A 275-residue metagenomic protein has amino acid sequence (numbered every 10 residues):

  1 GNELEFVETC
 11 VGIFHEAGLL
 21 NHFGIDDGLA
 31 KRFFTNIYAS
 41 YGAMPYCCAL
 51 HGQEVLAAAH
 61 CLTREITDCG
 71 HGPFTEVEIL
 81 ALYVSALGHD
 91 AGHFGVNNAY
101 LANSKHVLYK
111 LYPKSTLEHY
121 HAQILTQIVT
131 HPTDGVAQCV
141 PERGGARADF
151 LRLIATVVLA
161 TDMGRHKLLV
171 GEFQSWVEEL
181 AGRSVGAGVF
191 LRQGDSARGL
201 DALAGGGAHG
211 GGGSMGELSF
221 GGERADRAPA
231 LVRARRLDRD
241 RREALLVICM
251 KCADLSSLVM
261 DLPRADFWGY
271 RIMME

Functional and structural regions predicted by a protein language model:
G1-N21, Y46-C47, C61-E76, V84-E275: Divalent metal-dependent phosphate-bond-processing catalytic cores, especially two-metal-ion Mg2+/Mn2+ enzymes that act
L20-R32: Reverse-transcriptase-like RNA-dependent polymerase core
L29, F33, H51-E54, A58 (+1 more regions): Amphipathic, well-ordered alpha-helical segments in soluble domains
K31-Q53, I66, V107-L111: Active-site flanking loop/helix segments enriched in acidic
L80: "…together with the soluble PPM/PP2C metallo-phosphatase catalytic core" -> "…together with the soluble PPM/PP2C
